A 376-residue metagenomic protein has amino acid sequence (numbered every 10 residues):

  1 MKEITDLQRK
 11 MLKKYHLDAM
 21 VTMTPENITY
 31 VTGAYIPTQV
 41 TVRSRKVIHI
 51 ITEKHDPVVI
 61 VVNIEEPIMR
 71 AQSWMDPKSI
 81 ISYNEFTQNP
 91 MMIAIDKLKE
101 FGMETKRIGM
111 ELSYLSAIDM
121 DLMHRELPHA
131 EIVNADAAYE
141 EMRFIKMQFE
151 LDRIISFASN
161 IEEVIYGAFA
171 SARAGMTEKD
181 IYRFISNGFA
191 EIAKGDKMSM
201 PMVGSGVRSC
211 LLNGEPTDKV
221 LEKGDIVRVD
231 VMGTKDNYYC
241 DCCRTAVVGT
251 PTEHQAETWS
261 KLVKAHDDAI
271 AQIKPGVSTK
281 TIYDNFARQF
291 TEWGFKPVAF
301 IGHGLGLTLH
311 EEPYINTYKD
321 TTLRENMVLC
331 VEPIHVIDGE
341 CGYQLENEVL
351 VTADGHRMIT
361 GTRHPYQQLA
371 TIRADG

Functional and structural regions predicted by a protein language model:
M1-G376: Active-site neighborhoods and metal-handling regions in enzymes and metal-associated proteins
